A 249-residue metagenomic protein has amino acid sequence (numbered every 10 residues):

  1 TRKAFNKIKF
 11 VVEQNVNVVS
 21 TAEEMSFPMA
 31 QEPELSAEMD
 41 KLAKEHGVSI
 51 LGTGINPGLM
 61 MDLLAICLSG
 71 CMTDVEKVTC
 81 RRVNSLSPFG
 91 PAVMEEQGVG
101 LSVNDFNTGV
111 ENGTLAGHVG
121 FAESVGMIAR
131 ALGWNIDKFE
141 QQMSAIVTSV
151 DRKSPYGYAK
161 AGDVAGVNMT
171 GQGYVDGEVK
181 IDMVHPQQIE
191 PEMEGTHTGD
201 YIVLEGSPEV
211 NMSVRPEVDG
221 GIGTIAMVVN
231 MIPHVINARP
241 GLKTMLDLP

Functional and structural regions predicted by a protein language model:
K3-F5, K9, E13-Q14, A22-S49: Rossmann-fold NAD(P)-binding glycine/threonine-rich loop
V16, A22-S26, I55-N56, V83: Short, ordered loop/turn segments at secondary-structure junctions
D40, K44, V48, S69-T73 (+3 more regions): Generic secondary-structure signature for well-ordered alpha-helical cores
T53-G58, G220: Active-site nucleophile and cofactor-binding loops and adjacent substrate-binding regions of central metabolic enzymes
L59-C71: Alpha-helical support elements that line or immediately flank enzyme active sites and cofactor-binding pockets
S69-D200, V218, I225, N230: Active-site-lining helix/loop region of Rossmann-like oxidoreductase modules
I189-P249: C-terminal helical cap and adjacent loop that interface with cofactors, partners, or active-site loops
